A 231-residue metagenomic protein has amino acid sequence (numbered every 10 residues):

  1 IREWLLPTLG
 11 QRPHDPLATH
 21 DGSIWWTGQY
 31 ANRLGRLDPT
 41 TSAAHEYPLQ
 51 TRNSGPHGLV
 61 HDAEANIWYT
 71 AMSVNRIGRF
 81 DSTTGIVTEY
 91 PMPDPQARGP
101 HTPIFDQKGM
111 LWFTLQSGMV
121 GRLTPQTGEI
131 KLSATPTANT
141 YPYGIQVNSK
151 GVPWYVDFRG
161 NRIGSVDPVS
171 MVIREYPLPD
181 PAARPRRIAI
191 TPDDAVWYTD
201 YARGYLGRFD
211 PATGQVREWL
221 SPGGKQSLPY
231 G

Functional and structural regions predicted by a protein language model:
R2-L5, H45-L49, T88-M92, K131-T135 (+2 more regions): Beta-propeller fold detector
L9-D21, R52-E64, P95-K108, A138-K150 (+2 more regions): Beta-rich, blade/repeat-based domains predominating in secreted/periplasmic proteins but also intracellular
L17-R33: N-terminal, post-signal-peptide region of Sec/Tat-exported proteins
W25-Y30, I67-S73, L111-S117, P153-R159 (+1 more regions): Conserved beta-strand positions in repeat-built beta-propeller and related beta-rich domains
R33-R36, N75-R79, M119-G121, N161-S165 (+1 more regions): A short loop-to-beta-strand structural motif that recurs across blades of beta-propeller domains
D38-S42, D81-G85, T124-G128, D167-M171 (+1 more regions): Short loop/turn segments that connect beta-strands within beta-propeller blades
